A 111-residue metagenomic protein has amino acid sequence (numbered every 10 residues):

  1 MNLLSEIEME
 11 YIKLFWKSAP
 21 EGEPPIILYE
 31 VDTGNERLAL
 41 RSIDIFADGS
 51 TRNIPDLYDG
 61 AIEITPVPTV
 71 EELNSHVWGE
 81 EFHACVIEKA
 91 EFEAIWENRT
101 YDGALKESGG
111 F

Functional and structural regions predicted by a protein language model:
M1-E23: Short, extreme N-terminal segment that most often corresponds to the first beta-strand
M1-N2, I26, E71, G103: Intrinsic-disorder/low-complexity peptide segments enriched for small residues
I12, L28-Y29, I43: Generic structural hydrophobic/aromatic packing signal, biased to beta-strands
K17, I26-V31: N-terminal phosphate-binding or glycine-rich loops at protein starts, especially the Walker A/P-loop of NTPases
G22-L28, L38-L40: Short, surface-exposed coil-to-beta transition loops
D32-W78: Acidic, aromatic-enriched beta-alpha/helix-loop junctions
V67-F111: Short, compact, well-ordered microdomains
